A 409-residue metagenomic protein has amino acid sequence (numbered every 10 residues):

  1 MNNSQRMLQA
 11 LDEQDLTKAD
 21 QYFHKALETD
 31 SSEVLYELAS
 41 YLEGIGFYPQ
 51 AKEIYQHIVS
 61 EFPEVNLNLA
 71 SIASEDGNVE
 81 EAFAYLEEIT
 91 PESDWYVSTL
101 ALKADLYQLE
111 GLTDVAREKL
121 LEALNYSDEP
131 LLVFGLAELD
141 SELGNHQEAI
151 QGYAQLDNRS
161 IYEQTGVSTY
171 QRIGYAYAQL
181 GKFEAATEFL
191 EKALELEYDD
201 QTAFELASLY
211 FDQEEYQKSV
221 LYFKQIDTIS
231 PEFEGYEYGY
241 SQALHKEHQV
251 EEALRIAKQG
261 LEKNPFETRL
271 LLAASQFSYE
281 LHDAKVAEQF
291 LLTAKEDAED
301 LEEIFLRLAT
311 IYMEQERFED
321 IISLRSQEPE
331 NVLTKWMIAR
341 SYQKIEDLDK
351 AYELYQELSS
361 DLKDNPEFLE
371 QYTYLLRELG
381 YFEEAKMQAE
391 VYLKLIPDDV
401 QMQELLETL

Functional and structural regions predicted by a protein language model:
M1, E33-V34, E64-L67, V97-S98 (+10 more regions): Start-of-helix register in tetratricopeptide repeats
N2-K25, T29-E33, E37-F47, V65 (+5 more regions): Alpha-helical segment of the N-proximal tetratricopeptide repeat
K25-A26, Y55-I58, E88-I89, E122-A123 (+8 more regions): Canonical positions in the second alpha-helix
T29-S31, S60-P63, D94, S127-D128 (+8 more regions): Short coil turns that delineate tetratricopeptide repeat
E37, N68-S71, L102, G135 (+8 more regions): Canonical tetratricopeptide repeat
